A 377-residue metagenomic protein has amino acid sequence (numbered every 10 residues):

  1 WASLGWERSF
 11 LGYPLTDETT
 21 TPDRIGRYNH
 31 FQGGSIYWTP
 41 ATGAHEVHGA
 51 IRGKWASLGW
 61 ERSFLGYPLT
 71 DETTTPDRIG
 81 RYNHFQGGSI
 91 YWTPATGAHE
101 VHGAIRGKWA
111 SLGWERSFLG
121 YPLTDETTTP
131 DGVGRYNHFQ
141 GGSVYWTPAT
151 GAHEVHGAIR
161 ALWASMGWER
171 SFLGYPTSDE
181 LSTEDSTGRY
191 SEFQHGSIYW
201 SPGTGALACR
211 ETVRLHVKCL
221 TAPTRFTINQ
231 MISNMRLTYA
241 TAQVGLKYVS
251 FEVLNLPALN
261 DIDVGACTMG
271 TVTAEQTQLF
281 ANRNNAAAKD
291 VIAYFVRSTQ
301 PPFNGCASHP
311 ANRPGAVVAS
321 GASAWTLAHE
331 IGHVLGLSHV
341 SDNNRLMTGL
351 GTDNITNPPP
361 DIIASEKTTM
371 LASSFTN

Functional and structural regions predicted by a protein language model:
W1-R210: Extended, compositionally biased repeat/scaffold regions that form elongated interaction surfaces
W6, R236-V244, H333-L337: Sec-exported extracytoplasmic/periplasmic mature domains
R27, R81, R135, R189 (+7 more regions): Residues that flank catalytic or metal-binding motifs in active/ligand-binding sites
Y37, Y91, Y145, Y199 (+4 more regions): Residues in well-ordered beta-strands of folded domains
I51, I105, I159, T224-N234 (+3 more regions): Stable alpha-helical elements in mature extracytoplasmic
I198-C209, T356-N377: A recurrent domain-boundary module in secreted/ectodomain proteins
R210-K289, T299-Q300, G351, K367-T376: Propeptide-to-catalytic entry region of secreted or membrane-anchored zinc metalloproteases
Q276-N344, T348-I355: Active-site-proximal segment of zinc-dependent metalloprotease catalytic domains
